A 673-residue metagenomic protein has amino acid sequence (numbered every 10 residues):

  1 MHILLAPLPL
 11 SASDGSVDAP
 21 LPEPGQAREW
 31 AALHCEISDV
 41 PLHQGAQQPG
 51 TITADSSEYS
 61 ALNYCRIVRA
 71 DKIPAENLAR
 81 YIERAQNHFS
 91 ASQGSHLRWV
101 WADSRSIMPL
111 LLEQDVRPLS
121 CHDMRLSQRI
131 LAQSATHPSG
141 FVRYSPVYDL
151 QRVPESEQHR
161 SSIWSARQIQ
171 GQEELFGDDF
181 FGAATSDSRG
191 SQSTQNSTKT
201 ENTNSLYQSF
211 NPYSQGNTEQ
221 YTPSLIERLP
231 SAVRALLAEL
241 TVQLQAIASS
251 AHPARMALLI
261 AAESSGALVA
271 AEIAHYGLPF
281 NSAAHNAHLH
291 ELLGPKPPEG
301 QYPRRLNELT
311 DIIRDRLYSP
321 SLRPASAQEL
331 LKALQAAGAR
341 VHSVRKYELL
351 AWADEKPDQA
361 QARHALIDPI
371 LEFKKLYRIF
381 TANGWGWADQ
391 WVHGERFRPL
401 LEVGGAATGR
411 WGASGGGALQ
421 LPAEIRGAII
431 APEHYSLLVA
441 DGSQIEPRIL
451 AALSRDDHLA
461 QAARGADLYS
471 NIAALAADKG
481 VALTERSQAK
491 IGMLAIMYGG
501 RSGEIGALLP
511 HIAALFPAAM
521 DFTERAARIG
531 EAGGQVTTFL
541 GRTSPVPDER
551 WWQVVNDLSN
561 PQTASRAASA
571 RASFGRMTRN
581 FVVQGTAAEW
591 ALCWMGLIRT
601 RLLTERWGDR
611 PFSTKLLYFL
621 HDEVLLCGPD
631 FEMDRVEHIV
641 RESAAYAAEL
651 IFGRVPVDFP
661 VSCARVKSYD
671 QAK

Functional and structural regions predicted by a protein language model:
M1-S38, G45, L175, S186-E201 (+9 more regions): Conserved "right-hand" nucleotidyltransferase catalytic core of DNA-directed polymerases
H2-L4, D14-S250, Q444: Conserved DEDDh/DEDDy metal-dependent 3′-5′ exonuclease domain
G25-Q44, E446-V481, D557-S569: Metal-dependent catalytic core segments for phosphate chemistry
C121-H122, L437-D441, V661: Short hydrophobic beta-strand that contains or immediately precedes a catalytic carboxylate
I130, P324-A325, E329-K332, F397-G416 (+3 more regions): Conserved phosphate/anionic-ligand binding catalytic regions in large, soluble enzymes, centered on
Q192, H275, A474-F619, L625-C627 (+2 more regions): Conserved catalytic core of nucleic-acid polymerases
E227, S231, A238, L400-K479: Function-dense linear segments that define catalytic or interfacial modules in macromolecule-processing proteins
L292-R323, L515-A526, F631-K673: Polymerase palm active-site segment centered on the conserved acidic dipeptide of motif C
